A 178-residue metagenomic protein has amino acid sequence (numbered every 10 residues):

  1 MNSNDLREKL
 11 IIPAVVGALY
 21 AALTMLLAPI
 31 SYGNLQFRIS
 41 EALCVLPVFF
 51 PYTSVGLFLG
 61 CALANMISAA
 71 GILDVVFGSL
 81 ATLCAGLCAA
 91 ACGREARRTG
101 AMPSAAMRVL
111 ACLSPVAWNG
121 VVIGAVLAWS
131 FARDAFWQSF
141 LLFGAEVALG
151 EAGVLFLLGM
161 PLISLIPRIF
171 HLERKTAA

Functional and structural regions predicted by a protein language model:
N2-V55: Hydrophobic transmembrane alpha-helices
P29-N34, A42, A62-L80, C84 (+1 more regions): Membrane-embedded alpha-helical hairpins and interfacial helices in multi-pass inner-membrane proteins
L57-C61: Extracytosolic (periplasmic/ER-lumenal) interhelical loops and adjacent juxtamembrane/interface segments of multi-pass
